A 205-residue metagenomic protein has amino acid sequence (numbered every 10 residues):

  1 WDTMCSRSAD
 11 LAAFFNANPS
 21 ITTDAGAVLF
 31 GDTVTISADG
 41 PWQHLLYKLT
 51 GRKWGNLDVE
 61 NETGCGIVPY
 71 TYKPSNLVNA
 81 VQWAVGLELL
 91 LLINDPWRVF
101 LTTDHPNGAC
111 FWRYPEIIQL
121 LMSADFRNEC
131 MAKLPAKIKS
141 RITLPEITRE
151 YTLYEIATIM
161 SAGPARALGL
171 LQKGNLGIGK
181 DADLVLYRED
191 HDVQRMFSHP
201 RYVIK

Functional and structural regions predicted by a protein language model:
W1-L90, D95-G108, F126: Active-site core of metal-dependent hydrolases
V34-S37, W112-Y114, F197-S198: Short conserved micro-motifs at the rims of enzyme active sites and ligand-binding pockets
T63-I67, N76, W83-Y187: His/Asp/Glu-enriched, well-ordered alpha-helical/loop segment that forms or immediately abuts the divalent-metal
D181-K205: C-terminal cap of metal-dependent C-N hydrolases
